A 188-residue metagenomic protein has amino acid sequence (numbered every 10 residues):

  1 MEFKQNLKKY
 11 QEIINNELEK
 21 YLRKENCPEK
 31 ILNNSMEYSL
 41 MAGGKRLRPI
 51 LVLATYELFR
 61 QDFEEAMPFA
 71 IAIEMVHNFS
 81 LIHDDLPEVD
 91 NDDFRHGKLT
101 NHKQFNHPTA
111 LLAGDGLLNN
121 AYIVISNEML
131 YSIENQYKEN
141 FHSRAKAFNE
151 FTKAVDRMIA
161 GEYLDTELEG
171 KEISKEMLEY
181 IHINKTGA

Functional and structural regions predicted by a protein language model:
M1-Y21: N-terminal export signals and maturation junctions of secreted/periplasmic proteins
I13, E19-L22, N26-A188: Mg2+-dependent prenyl diphosphate-binding active-site environment of isoprenoid biosynthetic enzymes
